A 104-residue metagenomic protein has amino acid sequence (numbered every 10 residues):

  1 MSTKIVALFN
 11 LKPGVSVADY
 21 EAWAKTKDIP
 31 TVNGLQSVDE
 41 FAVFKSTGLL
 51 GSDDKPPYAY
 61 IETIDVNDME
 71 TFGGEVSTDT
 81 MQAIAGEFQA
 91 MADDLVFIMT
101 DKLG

Functional and structural regions predicted by a protein language model:
M1-G104: Macromolecular interaction modules
